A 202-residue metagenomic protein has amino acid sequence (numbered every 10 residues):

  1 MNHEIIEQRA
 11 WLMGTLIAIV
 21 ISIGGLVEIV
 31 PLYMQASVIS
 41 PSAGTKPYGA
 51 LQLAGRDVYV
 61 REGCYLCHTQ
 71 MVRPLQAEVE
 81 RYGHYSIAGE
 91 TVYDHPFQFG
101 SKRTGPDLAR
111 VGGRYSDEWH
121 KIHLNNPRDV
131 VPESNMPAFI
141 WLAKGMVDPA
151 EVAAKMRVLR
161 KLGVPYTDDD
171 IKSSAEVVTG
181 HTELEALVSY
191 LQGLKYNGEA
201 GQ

Functional and structural regions predicted by a protein language model:
M1-Y48, L162-T167, V188-Q202: Post-cleavage N-terminal segment of exported redox proteins
M13-S22, E80-L184: Electron-transfer interface patches adjacent to heme c in soluble/periplasmic c-type cytochromes and di-/multiheme
V27-L32, T69-M71, Q76-R81, N135-M136 (+1 more regions): Short, solvent-exposed loop/turn and secondary-structure capping segments
L32-A43, L53, T69, A88-Q98: Sequence context of c-type cytochrome heme-c attachment sites
A36-V60, V72-V79, T104-P106, S174-V177 (+1 more regions): Electrostatic cytochrome c docking/interface patches
G55, R61-Q70, H120, L187 (+1 more regions): The canonical Cys-X-X-Cys-His
